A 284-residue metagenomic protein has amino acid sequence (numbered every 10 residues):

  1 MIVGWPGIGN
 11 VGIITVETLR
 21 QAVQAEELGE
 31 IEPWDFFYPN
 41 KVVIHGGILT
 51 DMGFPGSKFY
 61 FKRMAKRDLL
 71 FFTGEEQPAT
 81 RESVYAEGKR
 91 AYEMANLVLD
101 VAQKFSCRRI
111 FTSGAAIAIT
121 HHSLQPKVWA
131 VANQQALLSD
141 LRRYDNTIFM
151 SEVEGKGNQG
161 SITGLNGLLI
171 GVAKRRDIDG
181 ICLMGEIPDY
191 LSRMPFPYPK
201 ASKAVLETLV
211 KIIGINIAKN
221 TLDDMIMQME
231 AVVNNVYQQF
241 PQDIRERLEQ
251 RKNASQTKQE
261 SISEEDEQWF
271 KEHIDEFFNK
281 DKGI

Functional and structural regions predicted by a protein language model:
I2-R81: N-terminal short beta-loop-beta anion/metal-coordinating cradle
N10-I14, K89-E93, G160, G164 (+3 more regions): Conserved active-site and cofactor/substrate-binding residues in soluble primary-metabolism enzymes
G29, L70-F72, F111, D179-M184: Hydrophobic/aromatic beta-strand patches that form the interior of the parallel beta-sheet core in alpha/beta enzyme
P33, A115, E186, D223: Residue-level "edge-of-site" marker
P78-R142, L169: Internal, conserved structured core segments that host functional sites
E93-I110, K174-D179, G214-I217, K280: Secondary-structure boundary elements
A118-V210, V233-Y237, I244-L248: Catalytic cores of processing enzymes, dominated by hydrolases/peptidases, characterized by acidic/His-rich
L191-I284: A conserved C-terminal secondary-structure "cap"
